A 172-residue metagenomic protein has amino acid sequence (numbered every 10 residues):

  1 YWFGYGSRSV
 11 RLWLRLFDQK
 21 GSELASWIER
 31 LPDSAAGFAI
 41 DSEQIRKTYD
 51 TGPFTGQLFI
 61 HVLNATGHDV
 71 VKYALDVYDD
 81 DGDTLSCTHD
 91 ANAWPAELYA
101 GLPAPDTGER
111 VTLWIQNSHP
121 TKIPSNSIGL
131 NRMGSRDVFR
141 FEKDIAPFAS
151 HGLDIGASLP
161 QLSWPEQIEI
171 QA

Functional and structural regions predicted by a protein language model:
Y1-A172: Gly/Pro-rich, tryptophan- and cysteine-flecked surface segments typical of secreted/extracellular proteins
